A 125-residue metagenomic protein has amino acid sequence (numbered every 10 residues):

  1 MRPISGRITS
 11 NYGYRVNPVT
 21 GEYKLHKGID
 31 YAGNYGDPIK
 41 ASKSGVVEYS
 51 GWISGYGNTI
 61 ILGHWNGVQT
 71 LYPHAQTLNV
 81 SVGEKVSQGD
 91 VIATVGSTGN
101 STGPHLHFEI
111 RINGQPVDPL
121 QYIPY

Functional and structural regions predicted by a protein language model:
R2-Y125: Catalytic cores of peptidoglycan-degrading enzymes
